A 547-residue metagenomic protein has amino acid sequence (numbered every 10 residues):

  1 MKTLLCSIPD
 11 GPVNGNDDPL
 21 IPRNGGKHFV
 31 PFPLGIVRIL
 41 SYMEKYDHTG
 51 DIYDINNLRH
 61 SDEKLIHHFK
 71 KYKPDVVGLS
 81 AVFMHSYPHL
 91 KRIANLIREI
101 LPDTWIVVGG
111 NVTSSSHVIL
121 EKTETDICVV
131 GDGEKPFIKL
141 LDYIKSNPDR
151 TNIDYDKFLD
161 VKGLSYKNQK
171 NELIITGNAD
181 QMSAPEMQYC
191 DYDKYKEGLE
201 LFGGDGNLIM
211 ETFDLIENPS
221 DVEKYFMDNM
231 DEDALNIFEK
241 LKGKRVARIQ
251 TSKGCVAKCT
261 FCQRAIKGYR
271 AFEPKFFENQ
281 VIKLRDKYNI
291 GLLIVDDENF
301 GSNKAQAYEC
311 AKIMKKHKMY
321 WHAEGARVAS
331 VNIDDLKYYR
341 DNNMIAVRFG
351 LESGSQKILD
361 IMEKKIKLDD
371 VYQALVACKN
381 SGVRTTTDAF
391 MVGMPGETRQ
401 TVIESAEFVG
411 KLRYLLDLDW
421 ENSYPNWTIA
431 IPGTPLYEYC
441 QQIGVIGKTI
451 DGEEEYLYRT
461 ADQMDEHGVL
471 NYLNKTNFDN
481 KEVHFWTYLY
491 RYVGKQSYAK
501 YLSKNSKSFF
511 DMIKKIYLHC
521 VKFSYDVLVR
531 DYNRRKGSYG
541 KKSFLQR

Functional and structural regions predicted by a protein language model:
M1-Q280, R285-N289: Acidic, low-complexity intrinsically disordered segments
T3-L5, P12, I66-D75, D103 (+9 more regions): Radical SAM enzyme core and accessory elements
P12-G15, S116-V118, A257, K304-A305 (+4 more regions): Flexible glycine/acidic-rich beta-alpha junction loops that bind and position SAM and/or redox cofactors in anaerobic
G15-D18, G177-A179, M187, A307 (+2 more regions): Short aromatic-enriched loop/helix-cap "lid" or pocket-rim segments at secondary-structure transitions that line
P31, D193-T387, V392-M394, E404-E407: Radical SAM [4Fe-4S] cluster-binding motif and immediate context
I39-D51, I100, K287-Y288, N342 (+3 more regions): A structural motif corresponding to the C-terminal end of an alpha-helix and its immediate exit/capping segment
V77, I106, C128, C262 (+5 more regions): Hydrophobic residues within beta-strands of alpha/beta enzymes
I119-K139, D341-A346, F408-P425, I446: Structural recognition of alpha->loop->beta junctions
